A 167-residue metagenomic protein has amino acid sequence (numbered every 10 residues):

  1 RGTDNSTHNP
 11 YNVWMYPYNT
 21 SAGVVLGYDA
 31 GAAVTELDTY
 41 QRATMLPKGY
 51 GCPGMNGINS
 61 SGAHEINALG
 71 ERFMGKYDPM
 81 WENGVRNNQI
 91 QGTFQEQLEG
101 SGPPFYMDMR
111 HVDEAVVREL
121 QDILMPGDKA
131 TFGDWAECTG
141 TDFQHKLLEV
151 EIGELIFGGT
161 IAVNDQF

Functional and structural regions predicted by a protein language model:
R1-C52: Glycine-rich loop(s) and the adjacent beta-strand/alpha-helix scaffold that form part
E36-F167: Mobile, glycine/GP-rich and aromatic-enriched active-site lid/loop segments adjacent to catalytic centers
